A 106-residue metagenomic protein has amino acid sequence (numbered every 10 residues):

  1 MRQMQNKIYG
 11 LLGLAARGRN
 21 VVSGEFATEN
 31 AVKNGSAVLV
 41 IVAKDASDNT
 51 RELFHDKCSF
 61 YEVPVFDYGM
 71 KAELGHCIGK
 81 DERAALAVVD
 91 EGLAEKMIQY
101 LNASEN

Functional and structural regions predicted by a protein language model:
M1-R2, N106: N-terminal targeting/trafficking signals and adjacent low-complexity tails
Q3, K7, N49, G69 (+2 more regions): Charged, alpha-helix-enriched surfaces in structured cytosolic catalytic cores of large nucleotide-utilizing machines
M4-V42: N-terminal first-folded block
R19-N20, V38-L39, P64-F66, R83-L86: Structural motif
F26, D45-A46, M70-E73, E91: Short, ordered loop/turn segments at secondary-structure junctions
K33-D56, P64: N-terminal positively charged helical leader segments and presequences
E52-R83: Mid-chain, well-packed structural core segment of small domains
A72-N106: C-terminal structural segments of small proteins and small subunits
